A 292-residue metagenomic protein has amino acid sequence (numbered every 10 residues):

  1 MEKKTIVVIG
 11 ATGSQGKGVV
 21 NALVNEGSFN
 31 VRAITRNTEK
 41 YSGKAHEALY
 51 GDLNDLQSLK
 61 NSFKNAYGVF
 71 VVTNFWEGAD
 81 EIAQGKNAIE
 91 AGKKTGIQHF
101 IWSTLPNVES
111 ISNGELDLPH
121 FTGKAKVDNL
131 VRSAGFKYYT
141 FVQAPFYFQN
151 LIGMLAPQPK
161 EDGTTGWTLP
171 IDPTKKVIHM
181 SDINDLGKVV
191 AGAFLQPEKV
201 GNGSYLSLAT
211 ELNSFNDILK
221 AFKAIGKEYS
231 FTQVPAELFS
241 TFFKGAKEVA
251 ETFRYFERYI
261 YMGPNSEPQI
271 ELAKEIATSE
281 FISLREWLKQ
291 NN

Functional and structural regions predicted by a protein language model:
E2-K44, N54-K64, V71, F75-A83 (+3 more regions): Oxidoreductase cofactor-interface core, primarily capturing Rossmann-like NAD(P)-dependent enzymes
G51: Cofactor-binding loops of NAD(P)H-dependent oxidoreductases, dominated by short-chain dehydrogenase/reductases
G85, K124, F253-F256: A general structural signal for well-ordered alpha-helical segments in protein cores
G201, A236-N292: A hydrophobic C-terminal alpha-helical subdomain
